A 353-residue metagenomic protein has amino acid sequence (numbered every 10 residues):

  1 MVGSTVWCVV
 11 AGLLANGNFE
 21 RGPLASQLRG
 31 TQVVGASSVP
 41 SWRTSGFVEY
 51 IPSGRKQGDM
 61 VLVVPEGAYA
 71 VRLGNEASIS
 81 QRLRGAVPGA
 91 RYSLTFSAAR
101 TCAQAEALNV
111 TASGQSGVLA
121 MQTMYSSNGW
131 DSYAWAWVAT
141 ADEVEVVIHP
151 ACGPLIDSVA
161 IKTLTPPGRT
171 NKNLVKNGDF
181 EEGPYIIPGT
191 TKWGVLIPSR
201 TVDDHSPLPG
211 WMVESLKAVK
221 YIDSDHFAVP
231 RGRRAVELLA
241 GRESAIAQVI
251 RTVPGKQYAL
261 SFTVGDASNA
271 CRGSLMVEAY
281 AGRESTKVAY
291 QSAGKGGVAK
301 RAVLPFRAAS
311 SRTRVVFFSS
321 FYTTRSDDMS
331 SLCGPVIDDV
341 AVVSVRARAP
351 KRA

Functional and structural regions predicted by a protein language model:
V2-R91, T95-S116, A120-A281, S285 (+1 more regions): Aromatic (Trp/Tyr/Phe) and Gly/Pro-enriched flexible surface segments
